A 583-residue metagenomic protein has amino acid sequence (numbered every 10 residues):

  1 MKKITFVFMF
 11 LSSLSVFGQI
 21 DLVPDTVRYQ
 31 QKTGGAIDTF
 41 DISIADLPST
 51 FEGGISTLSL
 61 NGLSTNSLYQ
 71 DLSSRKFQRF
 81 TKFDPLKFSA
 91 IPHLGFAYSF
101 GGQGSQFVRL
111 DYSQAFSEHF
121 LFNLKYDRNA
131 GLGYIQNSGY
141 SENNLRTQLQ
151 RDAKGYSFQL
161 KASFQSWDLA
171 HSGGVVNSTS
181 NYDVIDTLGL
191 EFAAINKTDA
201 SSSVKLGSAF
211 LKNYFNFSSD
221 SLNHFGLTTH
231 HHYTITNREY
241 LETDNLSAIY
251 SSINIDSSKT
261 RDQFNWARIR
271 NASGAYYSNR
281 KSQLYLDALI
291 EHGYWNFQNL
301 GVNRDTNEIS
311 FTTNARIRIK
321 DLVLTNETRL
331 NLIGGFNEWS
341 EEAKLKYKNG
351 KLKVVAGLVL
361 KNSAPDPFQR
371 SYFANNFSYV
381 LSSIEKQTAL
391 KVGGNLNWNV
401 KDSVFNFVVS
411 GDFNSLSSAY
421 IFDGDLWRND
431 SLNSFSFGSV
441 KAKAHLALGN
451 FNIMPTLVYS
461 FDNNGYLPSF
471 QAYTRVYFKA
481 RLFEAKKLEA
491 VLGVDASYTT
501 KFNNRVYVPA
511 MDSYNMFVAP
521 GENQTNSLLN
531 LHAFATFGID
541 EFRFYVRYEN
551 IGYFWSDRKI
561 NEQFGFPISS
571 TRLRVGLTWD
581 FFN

Functional and structural regions predicted by a protein language model:
I4-V16: Sec-dependent N-terminal signal peptides
G18-R79: N-terminal periplasmic/intermembrane-space "pro-region" immediately following the signal or transit peptide
G18-T26, G207-L241, S258-N583: Exposed, low-structure sequence patches enriched in small/polar residues
N66-Q70, K76, F80-S113, G133: Short strand-turn segments of transmembrane beta-barrel domains in outer membranes, especially the first one or two
Y98-G102, F116, R128-A130, F164 (+3 more regions): Short, flexible loop/turn elements at secondary-structure junctions
S99-G101, S105, N129-Q148, N196-L206 (+3 more regions): Outer-membrane beta-barrel proteins
Q106-R128, N137-L169: Transmembrane beta-barrel wall of Gram-negative outer-membrane proteins
Q136, F158-F215, T236-A248, D256 (+2 more regions): Flexible loop and strand-edge segments within Gram-negative outer membrane beta-barrel domains
